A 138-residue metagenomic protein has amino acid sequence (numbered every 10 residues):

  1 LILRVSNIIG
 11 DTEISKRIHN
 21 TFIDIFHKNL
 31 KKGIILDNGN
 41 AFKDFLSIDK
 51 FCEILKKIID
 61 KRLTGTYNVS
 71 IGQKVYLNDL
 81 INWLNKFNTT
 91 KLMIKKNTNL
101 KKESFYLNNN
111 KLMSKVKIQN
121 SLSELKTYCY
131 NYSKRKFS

Functional and structural regions predicted by a protein language model:
L1-F42, I48: NAD(P)-dependent short-chain dehydrogenase/reductase
I8-T12, I35-F45, Y67-V75, N97-K102 (+1 more regions): Glycine-rich Rossmann NAD(P)(H)-binding loop
K16-I23, C52, N82-L84, N110: Short, glycine/charged-enriched secondary-structure capping and boundary segments
R17, T21, K43-D49, G72-V75 (+2 more regions): Residue-level signal for the nucleotide or nucleotide-sugar donor/cofactor binding architecture
D24-K32, E53-K57, N82, Y130: Generic alpha-helical structural context detector
N29-K32, I58-K61, K115, R135: Generic structural signal for alpha-helix termini and adjacent loop/cap motifs
I48, N78-N82, K95-S138: Conserved C-terminal active-site "lid" loop/helix of NAD(P)H-dependent oxidoreductases that clamps the redox cofactor
I54, D60-L100, F137: Mid/C-terminal beta-alpha module of Rossmann-like enzyme folds, strongest in SDR-family dehydrogenases/epimerases
